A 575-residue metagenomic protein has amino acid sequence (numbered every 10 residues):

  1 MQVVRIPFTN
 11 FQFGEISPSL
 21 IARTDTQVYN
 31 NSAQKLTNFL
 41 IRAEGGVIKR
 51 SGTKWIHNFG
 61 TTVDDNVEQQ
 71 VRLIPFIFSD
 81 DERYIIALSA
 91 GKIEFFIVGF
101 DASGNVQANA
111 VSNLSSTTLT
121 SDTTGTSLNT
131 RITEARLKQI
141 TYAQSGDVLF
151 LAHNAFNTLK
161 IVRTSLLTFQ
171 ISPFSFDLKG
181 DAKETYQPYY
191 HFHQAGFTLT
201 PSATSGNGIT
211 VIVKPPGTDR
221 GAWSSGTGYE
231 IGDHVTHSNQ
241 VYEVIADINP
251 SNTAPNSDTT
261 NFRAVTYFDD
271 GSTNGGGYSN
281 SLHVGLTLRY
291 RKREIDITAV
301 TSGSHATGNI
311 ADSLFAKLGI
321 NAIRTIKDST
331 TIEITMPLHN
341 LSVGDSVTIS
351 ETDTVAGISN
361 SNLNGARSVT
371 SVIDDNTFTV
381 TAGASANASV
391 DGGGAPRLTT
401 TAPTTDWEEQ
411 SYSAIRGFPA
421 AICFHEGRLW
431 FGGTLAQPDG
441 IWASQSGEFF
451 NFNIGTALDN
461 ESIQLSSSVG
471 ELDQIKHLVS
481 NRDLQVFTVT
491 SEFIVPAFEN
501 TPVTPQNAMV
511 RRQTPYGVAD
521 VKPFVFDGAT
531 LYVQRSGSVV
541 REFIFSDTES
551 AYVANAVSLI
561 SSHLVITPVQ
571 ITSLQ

Functional and structural regions predicted by a protein language model:
M1-L114, T164-S202, T307-N309, L314 (+4 more regions): N-terminal beta-propeller domains
V4-P7, Q12-L20, N109, N113-I140 (+4 more regions): Small/polar beta-strand repeat architecture
N66-Q70, I132, H563-P568: Repeat-based blade/solenoid architectures
Y84-G91, T123-K160, V486-F487: Elongated alpha-helical scaffolds
Y142, R428, S468-Q575: Beta-sheet-dominated scaffold domains
S224-Y229, N360-N362: Disulfide-braced loops of extracellular cysteine-rich modules
T227-V241: Short, low-complexity cationic-aromatic patches
